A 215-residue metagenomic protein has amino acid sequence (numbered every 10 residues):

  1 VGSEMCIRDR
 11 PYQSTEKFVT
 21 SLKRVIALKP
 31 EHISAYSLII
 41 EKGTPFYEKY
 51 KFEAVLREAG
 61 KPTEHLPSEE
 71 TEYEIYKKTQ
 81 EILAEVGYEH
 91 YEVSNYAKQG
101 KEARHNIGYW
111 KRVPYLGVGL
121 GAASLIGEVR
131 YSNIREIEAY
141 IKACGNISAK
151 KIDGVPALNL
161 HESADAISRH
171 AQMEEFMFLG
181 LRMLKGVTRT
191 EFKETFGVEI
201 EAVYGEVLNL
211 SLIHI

Functional and structural regions predicted by a protein language model:
S3-E4, R8-V198: C-terminal scaffold of the Radical SAM
E199-L210: Short amphipathic alpha-helical interaction segments
H214-I215: Type-3 copper protein
